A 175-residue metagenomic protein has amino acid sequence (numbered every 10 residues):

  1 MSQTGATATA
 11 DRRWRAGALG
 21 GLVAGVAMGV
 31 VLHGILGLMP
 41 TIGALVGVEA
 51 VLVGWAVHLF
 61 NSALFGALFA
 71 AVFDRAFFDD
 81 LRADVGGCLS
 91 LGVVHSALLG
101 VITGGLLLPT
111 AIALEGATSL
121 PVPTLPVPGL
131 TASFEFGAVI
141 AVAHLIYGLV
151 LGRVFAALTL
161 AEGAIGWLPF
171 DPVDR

Functional and structural regions predicted by a protein language model:
M1-G54, N61: Transmembrane alpha-helical insertion/packing segments
M1-L22, V85, R153-R175: Haloarchaeal acidic low-complexity proteome signature biased toward cell-envelope/secretome components but also
W14-L19, W55-F60, L89-V94, A138-V142: Hydrophobic alpha-helical transmembrane segments
G17, A76-I102: Internal alpha-helical transmembrane segments of multi-pass membrane proteins
A27-G34, L98-L114: C-terminal TM-helix exit segments that contain a strictly Trp-centered aromatic cap at the helix terminus
V57-L64, G129-R153: Hydrophobic alpha-helical transmembrane segments
G66-F77, A143-I165: Transmembrane alpha-helical segments in integral membrane proteins
E115-E135: Short, membrane-exposed interhelical loops at transmembrane-helix boundaries
